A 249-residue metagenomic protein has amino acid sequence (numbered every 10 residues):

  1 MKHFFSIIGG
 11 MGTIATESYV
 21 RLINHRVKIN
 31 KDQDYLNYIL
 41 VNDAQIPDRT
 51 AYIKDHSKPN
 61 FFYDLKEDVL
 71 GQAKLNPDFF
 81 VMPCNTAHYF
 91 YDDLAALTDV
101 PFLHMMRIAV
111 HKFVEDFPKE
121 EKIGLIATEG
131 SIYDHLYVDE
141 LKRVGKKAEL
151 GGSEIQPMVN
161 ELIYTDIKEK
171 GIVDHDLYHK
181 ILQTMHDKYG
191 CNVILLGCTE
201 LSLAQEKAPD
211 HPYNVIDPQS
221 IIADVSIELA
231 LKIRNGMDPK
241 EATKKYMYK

Functional and structural regions predicted by a protein language model:
M1-K249: Non-catalytic structural scaffold of enzyme domains
